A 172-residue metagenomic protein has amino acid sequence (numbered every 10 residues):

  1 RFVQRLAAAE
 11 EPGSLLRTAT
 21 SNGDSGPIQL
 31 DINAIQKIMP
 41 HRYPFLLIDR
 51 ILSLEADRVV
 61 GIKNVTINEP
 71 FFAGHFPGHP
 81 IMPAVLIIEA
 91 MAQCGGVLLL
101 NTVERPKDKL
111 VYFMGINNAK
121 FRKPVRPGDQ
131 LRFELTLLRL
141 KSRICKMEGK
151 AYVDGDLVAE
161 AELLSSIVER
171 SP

Functional and structural regions predicted by a protein language model:
R1-I81, N101, K107-L110, R122-R126 (+3 more regions): Non-catalytic linker/capping segments at the edges of enzyme domains
V60, A90, C94-G95, E148-K150: Residues within well-formed alpha-helices
G74-P83, I87-V97, F113: Compact, glycine-rich, soluble single-domain proteins
I116-R122: Short alpha-helix capping/helix-loop boundary micro-motifs
C145: Short, active-site-adjacent segments that bind or coordinate small-molecule cofactors and metal centers
